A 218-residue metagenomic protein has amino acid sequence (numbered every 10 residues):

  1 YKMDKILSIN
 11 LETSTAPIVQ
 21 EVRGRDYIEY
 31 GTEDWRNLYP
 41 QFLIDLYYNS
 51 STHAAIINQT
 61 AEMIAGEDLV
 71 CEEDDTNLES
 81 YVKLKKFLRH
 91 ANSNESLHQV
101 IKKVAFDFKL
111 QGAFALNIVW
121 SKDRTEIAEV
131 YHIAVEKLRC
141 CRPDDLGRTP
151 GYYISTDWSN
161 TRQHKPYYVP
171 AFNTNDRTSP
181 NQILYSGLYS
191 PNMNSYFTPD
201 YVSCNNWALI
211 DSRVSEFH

Functional and structural regions predicted by a protein language model:
Y1-D68, E72-H218: Structured, contiguous alpha/beta core segments that scaffold functional sites
